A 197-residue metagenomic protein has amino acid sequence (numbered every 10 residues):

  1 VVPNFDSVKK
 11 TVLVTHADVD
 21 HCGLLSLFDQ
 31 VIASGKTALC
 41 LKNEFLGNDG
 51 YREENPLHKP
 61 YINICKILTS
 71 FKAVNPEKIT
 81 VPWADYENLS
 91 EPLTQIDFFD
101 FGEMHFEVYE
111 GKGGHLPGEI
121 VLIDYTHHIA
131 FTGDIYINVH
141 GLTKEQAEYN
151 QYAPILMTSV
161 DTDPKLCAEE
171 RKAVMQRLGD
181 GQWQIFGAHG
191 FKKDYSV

Functional and structural regions predicted by a protein language model:
V1-K9, I67-Q146: Catalytic core of the metallo-beta-lactamase
P3-L89: Active-site HxH/HxHxD metal-binding segment of metal-dependent hydrolases
N4-F5, G23, F99, Q176-L178: Structural motif
C22-G23, L41, V139, D194-S196: Glycine/Thr-rich phosphate-binding loops of Rossmann-like dinucleotide-binding domains
L27, L39-L41, D49, F101 (+3 more regions): Residues in flexible loops and secondary-structure boundaries
H105-Y195: Metallo-beta-lactamase
